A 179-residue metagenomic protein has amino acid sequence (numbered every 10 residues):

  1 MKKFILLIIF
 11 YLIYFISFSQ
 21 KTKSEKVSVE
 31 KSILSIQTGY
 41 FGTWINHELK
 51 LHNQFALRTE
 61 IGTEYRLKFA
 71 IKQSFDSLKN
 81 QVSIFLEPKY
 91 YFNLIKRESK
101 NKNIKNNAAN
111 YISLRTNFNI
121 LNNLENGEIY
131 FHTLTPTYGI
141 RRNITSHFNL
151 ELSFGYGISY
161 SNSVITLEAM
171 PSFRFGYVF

Functional and structural regions predicted by a protein language model:
M1-V27, F175-F179: Bacterial Sec-dependent N-terminal signal peptides
K21-K31, Q54, N93-A109, I144-F148: Short loop/turn motifs that connect adjacent beta-strands in outer-membrane beta-barrel proteins
S24-K68, Q73-S77: Start-of-domain marker
S28-L34, G39-T43, L78-I84, E128-L134 (+1 more regions): Residues that define the transmembrane beta-barrel architecture of outer-membrane proteins
S32-I36, L57-I61, I84, A108-T116 (+3 more regions): Transmembrane beta-strands of outer-membrane beta-barrel proteins
T38-G42, I61-L67, Y90-F92, T116-N122 (+3 more regions): Transmembrane beta-strands of outer-membrane beta-barrel pores
L49-N53, F92-L94, I120, R142-S146 (+1 more regions): Outer-membrane beta-barrel strand-turn architecture
V82-E98, L167-F179: Outer-membrane beta-barrel "beta-signal"
